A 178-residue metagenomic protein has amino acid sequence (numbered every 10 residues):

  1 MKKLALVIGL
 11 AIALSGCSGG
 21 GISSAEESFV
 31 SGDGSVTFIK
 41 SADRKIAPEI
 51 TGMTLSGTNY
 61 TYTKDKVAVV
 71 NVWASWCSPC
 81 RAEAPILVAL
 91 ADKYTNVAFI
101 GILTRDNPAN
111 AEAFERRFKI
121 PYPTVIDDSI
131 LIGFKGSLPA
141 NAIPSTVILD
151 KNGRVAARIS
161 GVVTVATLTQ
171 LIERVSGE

Functional and structural regions predicted by a protein language model:
M1-E49, E178: N-terminal targeting signals for export/organelle localization
A42-A68: A short beta-strand-turn-helix
T58-R81, L87: Short active-site neighborhood of thiol/selenol oxidoreductases, capturing the structured segment around
D65-V67, T95-A98, Y122: Loop/turn elements at helix/coil->beta-strand transitions in domains of secreted/extracellular proteins
V72-A74, I102-R105, D127-D128, V162: Active-site-proximal beta-strand/loop segments in catalytic clefts of secreted hydrolases
R81-F118, I130-F134: Structural microenvironment flanking redox-active thiols in thiol-disulfide oxidoreductases
R116-P121, D127-G177: Thiol/disulfide oxidoreductase modules built on the thioredoxin-like
